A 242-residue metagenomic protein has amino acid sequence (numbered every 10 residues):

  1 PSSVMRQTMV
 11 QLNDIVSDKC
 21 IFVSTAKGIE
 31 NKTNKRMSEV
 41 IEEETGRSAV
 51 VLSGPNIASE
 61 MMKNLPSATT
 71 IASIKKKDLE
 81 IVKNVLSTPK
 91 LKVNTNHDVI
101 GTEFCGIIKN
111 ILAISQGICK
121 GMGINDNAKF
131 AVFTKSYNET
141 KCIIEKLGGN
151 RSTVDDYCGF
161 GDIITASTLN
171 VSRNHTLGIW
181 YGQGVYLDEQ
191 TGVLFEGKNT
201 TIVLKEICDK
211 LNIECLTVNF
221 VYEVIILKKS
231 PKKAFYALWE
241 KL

Functional and structural regions predicted by a protein language model:
P1-S3, K35-E42, T70-I74, L91-V99 (+5 more regions): Short, mixed-charge, low-aromatic patches
S2-P66, V82: Rossmann-like NAD(P)(H) cofactor-binding subdomain of soluble oxidoreductases
M5, E30, N34, S38 (+12 more regions): Generic structural signal for well-ordered, non-membrane alpha-helical segments in soluble metabolic enzymes
T8, I15, V40-A49, P66-T153: Internal alpha-helical scaffold of NAD(P)-dependent oxidoreductase catalytic cores
V23-S24, A68, N125-D126, D188-Q190 (+1 more regions): A short, structure-level motif marking secondary-structure boundaries and short turns
K27-I29, S53-S59, K75, H97-G101 (+4 more regions): Glycine-rich beta-alpha junction loops
T33, N56, M61, L65 (+8 more regions): Solvent-exposed, flexible loop/coil residues
K109, Q116-K120, E145-L242: NAD(P)-dependent Rossmann-like dehydrogenase/reductase catalytic/cofactor-binding core
